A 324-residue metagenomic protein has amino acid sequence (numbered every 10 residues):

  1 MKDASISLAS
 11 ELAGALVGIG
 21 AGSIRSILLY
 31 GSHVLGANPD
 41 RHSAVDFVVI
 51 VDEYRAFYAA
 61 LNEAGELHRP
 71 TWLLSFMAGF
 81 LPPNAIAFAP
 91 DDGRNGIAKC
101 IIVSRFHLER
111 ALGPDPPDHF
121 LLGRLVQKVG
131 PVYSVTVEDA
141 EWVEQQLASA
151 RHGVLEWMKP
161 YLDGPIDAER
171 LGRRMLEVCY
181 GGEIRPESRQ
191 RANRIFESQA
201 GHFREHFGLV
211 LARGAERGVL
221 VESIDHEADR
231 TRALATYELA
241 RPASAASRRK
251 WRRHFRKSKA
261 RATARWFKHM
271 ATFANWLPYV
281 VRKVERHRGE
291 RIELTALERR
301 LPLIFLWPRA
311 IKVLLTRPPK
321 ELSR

Functional and structural regions predicted by a protein language model:
M1-L28: Helical scaffold of the NTase/Pol beta-like nucleotidyltransferase catalytic core
D3-E11, D40-H42, V48-H119: Metal-dependent nucleotidyltransferase catalytic core
I24, G36-P39: Short N-terminal binding/cap micro-motifs at the start of the first secondary-structure element
L29-S32, V51: Short His-Asn-centered micro-motif
H33-L35, Y54-R55, Y180-G181: Short, solvent-exposed loop/turn segments at secondary-structure junctions
P82-I224, R282: Catalytic cores of NTP-dependent nucleotidyl/adenyl transfer enzymes across multiple folds
E216-R252, F267-G289: Activity-critical C-terminal alpha-helical subdomain
R253-H254, R261-R324: Charge-dense, extended regions
